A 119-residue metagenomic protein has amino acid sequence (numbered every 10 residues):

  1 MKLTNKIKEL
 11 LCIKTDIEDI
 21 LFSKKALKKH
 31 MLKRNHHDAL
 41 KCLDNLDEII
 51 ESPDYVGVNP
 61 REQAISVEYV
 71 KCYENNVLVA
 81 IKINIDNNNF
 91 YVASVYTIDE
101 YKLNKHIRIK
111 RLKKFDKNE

Functional and structural regions predicted by a protein language model:
M1-E119: Ribonuclease/tRNase effector modules and their secretory precursors
